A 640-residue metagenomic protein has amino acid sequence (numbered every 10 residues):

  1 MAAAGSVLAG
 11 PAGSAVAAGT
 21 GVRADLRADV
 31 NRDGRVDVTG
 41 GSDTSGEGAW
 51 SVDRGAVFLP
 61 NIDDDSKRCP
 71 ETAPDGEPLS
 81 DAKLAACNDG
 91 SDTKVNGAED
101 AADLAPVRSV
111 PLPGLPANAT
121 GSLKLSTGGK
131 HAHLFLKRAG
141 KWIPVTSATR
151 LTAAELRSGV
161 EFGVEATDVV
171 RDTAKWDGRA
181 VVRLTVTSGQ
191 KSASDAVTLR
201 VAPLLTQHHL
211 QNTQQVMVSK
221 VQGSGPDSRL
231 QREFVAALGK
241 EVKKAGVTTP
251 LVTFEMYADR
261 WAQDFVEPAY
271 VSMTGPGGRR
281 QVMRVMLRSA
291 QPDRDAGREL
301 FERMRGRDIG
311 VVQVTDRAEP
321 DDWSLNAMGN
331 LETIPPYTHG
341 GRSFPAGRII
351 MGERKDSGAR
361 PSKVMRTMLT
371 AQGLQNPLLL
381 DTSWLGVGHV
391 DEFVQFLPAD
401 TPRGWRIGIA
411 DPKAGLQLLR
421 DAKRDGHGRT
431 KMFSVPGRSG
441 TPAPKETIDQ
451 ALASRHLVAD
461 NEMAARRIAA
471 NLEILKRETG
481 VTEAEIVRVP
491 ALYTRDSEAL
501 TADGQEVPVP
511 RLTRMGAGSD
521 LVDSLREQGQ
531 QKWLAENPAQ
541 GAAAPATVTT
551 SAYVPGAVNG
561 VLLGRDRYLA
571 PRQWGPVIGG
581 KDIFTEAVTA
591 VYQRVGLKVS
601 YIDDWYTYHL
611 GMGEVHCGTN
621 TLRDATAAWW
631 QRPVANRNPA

Functional and structural regions predicted by a protein language model:
M1-A18: Secretory targeting and sorting signals
G19-A640: Histidine/cysteine-enriched polar flanking segments
